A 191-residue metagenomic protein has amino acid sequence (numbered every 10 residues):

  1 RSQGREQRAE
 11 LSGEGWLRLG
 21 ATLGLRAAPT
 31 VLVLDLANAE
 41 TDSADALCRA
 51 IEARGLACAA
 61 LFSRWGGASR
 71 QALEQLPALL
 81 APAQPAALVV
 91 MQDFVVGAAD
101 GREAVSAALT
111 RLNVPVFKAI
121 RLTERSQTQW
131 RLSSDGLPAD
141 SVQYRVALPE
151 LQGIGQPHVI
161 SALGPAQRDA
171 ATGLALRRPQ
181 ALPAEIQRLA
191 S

Functional and structural regions predicted by a protein language model:
R1-S191: An N-terminal assembly and electron-transfer interface module characteristic of large anaerobic redox and radical
